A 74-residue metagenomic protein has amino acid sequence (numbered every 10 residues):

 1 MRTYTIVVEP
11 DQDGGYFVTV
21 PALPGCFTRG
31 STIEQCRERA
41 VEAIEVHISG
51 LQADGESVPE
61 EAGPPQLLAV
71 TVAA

Functional and structural regions predicted by a protein language model:
M1-T5, E38-A74: Short, charged, surface-exposed hinge/linker loops at domain edges that act as mobile lids or interdomain connectors
V8-L23: Short aromatic-glycine-(Arg/Gly/Cys) micro-motifs in beta-strand/loop hairpins
G15-Y16, S31, E56, P64: Intrinsically disordered, low-complexity regions
L23-P24, A74: Short, charged/polar surface micro-motifs in flexible loops or helix N-caps
P24-E34: A short, exposed loop/beta-hairpin motif centered on an aromatic-Gly-Thr core
